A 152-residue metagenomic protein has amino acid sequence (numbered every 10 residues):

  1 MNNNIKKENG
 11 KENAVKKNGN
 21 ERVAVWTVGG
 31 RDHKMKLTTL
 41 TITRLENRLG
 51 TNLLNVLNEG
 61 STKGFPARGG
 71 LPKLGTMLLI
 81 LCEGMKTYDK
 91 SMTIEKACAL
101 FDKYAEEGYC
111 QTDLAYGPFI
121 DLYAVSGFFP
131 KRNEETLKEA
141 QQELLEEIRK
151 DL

Functional and structural regions predicted by a protein language model:
M1-D32, N52-G64, L79, T87-L152: Charged interaction scaffolds used for protein-protein
M35-L37: Short capping micro-motif at the N-terminus of alpha-helices
T39-N58: Short, surface-exposed, low-complexity cationic segments
K63-L71: A short glycine/serine-rich beta->alpha loop
K73-I80: Elongated alpha-helical scaffolds
